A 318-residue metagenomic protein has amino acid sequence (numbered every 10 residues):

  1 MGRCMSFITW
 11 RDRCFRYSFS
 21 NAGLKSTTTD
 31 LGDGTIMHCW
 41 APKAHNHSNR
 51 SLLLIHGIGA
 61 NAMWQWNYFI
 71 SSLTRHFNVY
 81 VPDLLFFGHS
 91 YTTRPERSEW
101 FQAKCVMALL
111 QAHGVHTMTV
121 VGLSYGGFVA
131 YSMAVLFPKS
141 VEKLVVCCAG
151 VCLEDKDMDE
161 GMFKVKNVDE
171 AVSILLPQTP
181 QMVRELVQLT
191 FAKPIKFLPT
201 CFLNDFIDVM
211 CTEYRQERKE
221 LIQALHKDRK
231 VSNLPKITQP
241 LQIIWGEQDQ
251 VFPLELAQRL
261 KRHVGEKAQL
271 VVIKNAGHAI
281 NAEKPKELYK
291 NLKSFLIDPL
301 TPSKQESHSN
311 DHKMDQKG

Functional and structural regions predicted by a protein language model:
M1-L52, R75-F77, H116, I297-G318: Alpha/beta-hydrolase fold catalytic core
T35, A41-H89: Conserved HGGG/HGGXW glycine-rich cap/lid loop of the alpha/beta-hydrolase fold
A44, S71, Y80-G122, K290: Active-site loop/oxyanion-hole signature of alpha/beta-hydrolase fold enzymes
F128-Q178: Flexible "cap/lid" loop of the alpha/beta hydrolase fold
D155-F163, I174-T238: Conserved alpha/beta-hydrolase catalytic His-Asp/Glu region
I237, I243-W245, D249: Short beta-strand/loop motif that positions the catalytic acidic residue of the alpha/beta-hydrolase fold
Q239, P253-R262: Short alpha-helix in the alpha/beta-hydrolase fold that links the catalytic acid
E266-G318: Catalytic active-site module of serine/aspartate enzymes centered on a nucleophile-bearing elbow/loop
